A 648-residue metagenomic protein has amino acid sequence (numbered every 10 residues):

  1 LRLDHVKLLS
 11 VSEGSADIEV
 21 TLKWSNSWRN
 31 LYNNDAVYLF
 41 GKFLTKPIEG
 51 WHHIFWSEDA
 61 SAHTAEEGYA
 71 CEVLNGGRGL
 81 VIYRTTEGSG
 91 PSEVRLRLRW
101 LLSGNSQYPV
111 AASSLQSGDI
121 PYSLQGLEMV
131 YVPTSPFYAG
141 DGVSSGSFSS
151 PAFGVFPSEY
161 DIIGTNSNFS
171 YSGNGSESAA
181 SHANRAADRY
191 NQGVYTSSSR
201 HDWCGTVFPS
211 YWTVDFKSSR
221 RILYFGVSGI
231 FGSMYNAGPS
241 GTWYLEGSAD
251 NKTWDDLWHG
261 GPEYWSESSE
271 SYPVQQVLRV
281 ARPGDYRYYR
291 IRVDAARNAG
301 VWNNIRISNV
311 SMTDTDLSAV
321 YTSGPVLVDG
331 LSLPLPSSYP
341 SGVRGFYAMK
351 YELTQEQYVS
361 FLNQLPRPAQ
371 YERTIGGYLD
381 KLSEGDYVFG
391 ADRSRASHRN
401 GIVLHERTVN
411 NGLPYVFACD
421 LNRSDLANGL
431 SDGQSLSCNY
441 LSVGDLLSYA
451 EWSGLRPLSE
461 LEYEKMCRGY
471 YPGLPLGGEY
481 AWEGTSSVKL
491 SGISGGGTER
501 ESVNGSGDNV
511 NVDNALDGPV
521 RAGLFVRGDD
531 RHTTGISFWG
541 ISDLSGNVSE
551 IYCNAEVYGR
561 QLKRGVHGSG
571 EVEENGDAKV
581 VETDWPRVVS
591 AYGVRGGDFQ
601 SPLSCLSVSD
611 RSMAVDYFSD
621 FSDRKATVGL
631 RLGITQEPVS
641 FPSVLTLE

Functional and structural regions predicted by a protein language model:
T21-L31, G229-Y235: Short amphipathic, basic-aromatic surface patches that mediate peripheral association with negatively charged
A62-E87, G140-D161, D316-S491, V557-Y558 (+2 more regions): Active-site microenvironments of metalloenzymes and redox enzymes
Y122, I222, A299-L317: Exposed low-complexity, polar/acidic, P/S/T/G-rich flexible segments that act as propeptides, protease-susceptible
F156-K217, I230-G238, H259-G260, E267-E270 (+1 more regions): Disordered, acidic Ser/Thr/Pro-rich linker "stalks" and the adjacent N-terminal cap of the next globular domain
R220-M234, I291: A short beta-strand element within beta-rich, extracytoplasmic domains of secreted/secretory-pathway proteins
I291-V301: Short beta-strand-plus-loop segments that form exposed binding edges in beta-rich domains
G342, L421-D584: Functional-site microenvironments in short loops/helix caps that host divalent-cation chemistry
R344, L436-S437, G523-S537, R564-E648: Disulfide-stabilized, aromatic/cysteine-rich ligand-recognition loop
